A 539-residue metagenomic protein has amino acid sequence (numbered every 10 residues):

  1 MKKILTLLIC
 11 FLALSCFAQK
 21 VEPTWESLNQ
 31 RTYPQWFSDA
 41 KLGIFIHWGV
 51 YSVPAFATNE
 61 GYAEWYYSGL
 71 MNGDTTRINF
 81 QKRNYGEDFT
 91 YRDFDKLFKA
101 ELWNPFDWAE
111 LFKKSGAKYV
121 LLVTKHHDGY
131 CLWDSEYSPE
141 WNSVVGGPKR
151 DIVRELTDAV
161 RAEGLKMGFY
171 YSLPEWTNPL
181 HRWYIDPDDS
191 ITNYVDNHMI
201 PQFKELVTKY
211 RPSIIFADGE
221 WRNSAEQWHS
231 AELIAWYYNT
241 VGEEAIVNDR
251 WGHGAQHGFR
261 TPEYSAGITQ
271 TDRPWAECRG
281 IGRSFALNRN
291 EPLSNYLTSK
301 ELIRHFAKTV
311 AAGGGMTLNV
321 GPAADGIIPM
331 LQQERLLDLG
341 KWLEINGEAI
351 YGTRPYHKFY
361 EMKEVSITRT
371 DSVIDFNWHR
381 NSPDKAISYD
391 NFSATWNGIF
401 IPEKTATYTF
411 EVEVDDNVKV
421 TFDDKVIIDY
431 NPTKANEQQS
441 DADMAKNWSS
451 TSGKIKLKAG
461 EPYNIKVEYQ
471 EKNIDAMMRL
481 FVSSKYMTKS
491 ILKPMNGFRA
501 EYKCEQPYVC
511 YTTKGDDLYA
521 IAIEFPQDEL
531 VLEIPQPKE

Functional and structural regions predicted by a protein language model:
M1-K20: Bacterial Sec-dependent N-terminal signal peptides
L5, L14-S15, Y264, V365 (+3 more regions): Intrinsically disordered, low-complexity segments enriched in Ser/Pro/Gly/Ala and basic residues
L5-L8, L165, L457: Generic leucine side-chain signal with a strong bias for well-ordered alpha-helical environments
Q19-M362, S366, K485, R499-E539: Mature catalytic domains of secreted/periplasmic carbohydrate-active enzymes
M362-K503: Acidic/polar, compositionally biased interaction segments
